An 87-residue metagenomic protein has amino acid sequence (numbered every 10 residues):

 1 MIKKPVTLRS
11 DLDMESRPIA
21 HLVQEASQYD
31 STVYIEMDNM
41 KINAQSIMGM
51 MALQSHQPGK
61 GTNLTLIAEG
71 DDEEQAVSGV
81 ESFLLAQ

Functional and structural regions predicted by a protein language model:
M1-S10: Short amphipathic
R9-D11, D38, E69: Short strand-loop junctions, especially beta-strand C-caps/beta-turns that link beta-sheets to coils or alpha-helices
L12-T32, I42-Q57: Amphipathic alpha-helical interaction surfaces in cytosolic regulatory modules
E25-Y29, E36, G79, F83: Generic non-transmembrane alpha-helical segments
T32-Y34, T62-N63: Structural motif
Y34, K41, A68-G70: Structural preference for solvent-exposed beta-strand-turn elements and adjacent flexible terminal/loop segments within
Q54-Q87: C-terminal structural segments of small proteins and small subunits
